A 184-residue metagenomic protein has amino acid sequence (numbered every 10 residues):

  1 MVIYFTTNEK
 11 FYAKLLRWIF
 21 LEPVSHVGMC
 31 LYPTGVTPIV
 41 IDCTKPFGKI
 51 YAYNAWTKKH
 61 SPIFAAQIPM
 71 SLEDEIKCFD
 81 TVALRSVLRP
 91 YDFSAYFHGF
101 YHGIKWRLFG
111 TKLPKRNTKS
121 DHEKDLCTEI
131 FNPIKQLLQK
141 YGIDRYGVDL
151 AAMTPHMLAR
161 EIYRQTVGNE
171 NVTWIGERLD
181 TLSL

Functional and structural regions predicted by a protein language model:
Y4-L72, K115-K119: Glycine-rich catalytic cores of cysteine/serine-nucleophile enzymes that process amide/ester linkages in cell-envelope
T7-V24, V87-K124: Alpha-helical membrane-targeting segments
G28, V82-A83, F131: Residue-level preference for non-acidic, small/hydrophobic
P69-L72, F79, L84-R85: Secretome/extracellular-domain signature
E75-F79, C127-I130: Stable alpha-helical elements in mature extracytoplasmic
A83-Y91, K135-Q139: Sec/Tat-exported extracytoplasmic proteins
H102-L184: Activation targets extended, charge/polar-rich intrinsically disordered C-terminal tails
